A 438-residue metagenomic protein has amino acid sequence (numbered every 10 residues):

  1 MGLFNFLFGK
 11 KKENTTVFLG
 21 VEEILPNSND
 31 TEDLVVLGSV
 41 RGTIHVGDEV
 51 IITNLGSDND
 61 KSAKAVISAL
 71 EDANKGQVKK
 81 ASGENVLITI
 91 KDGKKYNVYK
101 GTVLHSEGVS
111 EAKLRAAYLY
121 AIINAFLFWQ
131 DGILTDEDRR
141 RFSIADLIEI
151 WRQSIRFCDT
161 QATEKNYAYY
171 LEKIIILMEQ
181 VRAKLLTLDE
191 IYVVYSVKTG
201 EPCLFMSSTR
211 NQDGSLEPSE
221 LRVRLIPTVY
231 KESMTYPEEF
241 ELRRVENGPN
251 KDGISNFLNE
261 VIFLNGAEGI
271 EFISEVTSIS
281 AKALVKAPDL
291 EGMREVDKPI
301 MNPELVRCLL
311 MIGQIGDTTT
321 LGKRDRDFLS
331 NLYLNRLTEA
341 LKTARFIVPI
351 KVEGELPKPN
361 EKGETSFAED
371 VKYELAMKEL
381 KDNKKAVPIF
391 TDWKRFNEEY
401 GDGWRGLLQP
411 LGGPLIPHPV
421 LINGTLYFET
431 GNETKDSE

Functional and structural regions predicted by a protein language model:
G2-K12, A112-E438: An interfacial alpha-helical scaffold signature
E13-L114: Beta-strand/loop-dominated core regions that host nucleotide or nucleotide-derived cofactor-binding catalytic loops
